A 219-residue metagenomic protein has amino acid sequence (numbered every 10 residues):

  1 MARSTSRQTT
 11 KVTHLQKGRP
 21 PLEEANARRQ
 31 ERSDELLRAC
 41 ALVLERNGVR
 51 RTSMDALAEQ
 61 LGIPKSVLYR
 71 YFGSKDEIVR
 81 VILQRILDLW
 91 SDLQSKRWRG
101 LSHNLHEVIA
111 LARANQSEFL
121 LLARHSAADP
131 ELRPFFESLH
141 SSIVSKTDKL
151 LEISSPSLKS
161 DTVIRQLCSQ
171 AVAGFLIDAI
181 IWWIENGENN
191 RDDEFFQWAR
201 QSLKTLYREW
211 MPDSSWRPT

Functional and structural regions predicted by a protein language model:
M1-N47, R51-Q60, D76-R80: Basic, helix-initiating cap at the start of DNA-binding domains
E31-L42, R46, Q60, R70 (+4 more regions): Alpha-helical structural segments
M54, L61-F72: Short hydrophobic/aromatic patch on the recognition helix
F72, R124-D129: Short helix-capping/turn signature of helix-turn-helix
R97, F119-S126, S154, I180-G187: Secondary-structure edge/capping motif, primarily at the C-terminal ends of alpha-helices and the immediately following
L120-A123, F135, D192-D193, S215: Short, hydrophobic secondary-structure boundary micro-motifs
P130-P156, V163-I181, E194-M211: Amphipathic alpha-helical packing segments from all-alpha helical-bundle domains
W210-T219: C-terminal effector-binding regulatory domain of bacterial HTH transcription factors
